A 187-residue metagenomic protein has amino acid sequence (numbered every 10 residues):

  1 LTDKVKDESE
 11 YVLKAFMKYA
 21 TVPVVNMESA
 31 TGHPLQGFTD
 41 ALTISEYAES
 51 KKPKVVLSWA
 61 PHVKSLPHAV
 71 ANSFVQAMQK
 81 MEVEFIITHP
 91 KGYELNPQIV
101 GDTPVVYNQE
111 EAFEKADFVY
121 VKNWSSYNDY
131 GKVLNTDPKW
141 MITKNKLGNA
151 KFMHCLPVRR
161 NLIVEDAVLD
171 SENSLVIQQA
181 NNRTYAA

Functional and structural regions predicted by a protein language model:
L1-S45, R159-R160, V164: Phosphate/diphosphate ligand-binding glycine-rich loop within oxidoreductases
F16, A77, A167-V168: Hydrophobic/aromatic ligand-binding patch that stacks against planar heteroaromatic rings of cofactors or nucleotides
A20-V22, V83, N145-K151: A short helix->loop->beta-strand "cap" motif at the edges of active sites that frequently abuts
V24-M27, H33, L57, I87 (+2 more regions): General beta-strand structural signal in soluble alpha/beta enzymes
H33-F38, A116, Y185-A187: Short, charged, surface-exposed secondary-structure boundary motifs
S45-V121: Glycine-rich phosphate/diphosphate-binding loop of Rossmann-like nucleotide-binding domains
V100-D170, S174: Rossmann-like adenosine-cofactor binding region
D170-A187: C-terminal helix-to-coil terminal segments
